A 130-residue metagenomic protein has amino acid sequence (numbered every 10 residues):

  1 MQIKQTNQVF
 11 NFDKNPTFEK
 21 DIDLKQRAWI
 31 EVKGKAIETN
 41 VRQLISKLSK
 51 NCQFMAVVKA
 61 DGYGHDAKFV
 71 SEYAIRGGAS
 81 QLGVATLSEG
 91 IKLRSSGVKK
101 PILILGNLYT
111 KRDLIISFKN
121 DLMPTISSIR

Functional and structural regions predicted by a protein language model:
M1-D13: Polybasic, low-complexity association/targeting segments
F10-D13, F18, L24, A28-V32 (+2 more regions): Active-site-proximal beta-alpha core segment in soluble small-molecule metabolic enzymes
N40-S46: Structured alpha-helical segments in the cores of large, soluble enzyme domains
S49: Short conserved AdoMet
